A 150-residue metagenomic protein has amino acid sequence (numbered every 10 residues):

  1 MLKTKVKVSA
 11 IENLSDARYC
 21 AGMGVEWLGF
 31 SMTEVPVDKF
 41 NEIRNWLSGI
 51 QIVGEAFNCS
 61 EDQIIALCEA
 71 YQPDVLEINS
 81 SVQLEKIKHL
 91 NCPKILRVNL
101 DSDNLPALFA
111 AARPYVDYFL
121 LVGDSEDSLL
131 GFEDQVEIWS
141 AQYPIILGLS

Functional and structural regions predicted by a protein language model:
M1-S150: Conserved N-terminal beta1-alpha1 strand-loop-helix module at the mouth
